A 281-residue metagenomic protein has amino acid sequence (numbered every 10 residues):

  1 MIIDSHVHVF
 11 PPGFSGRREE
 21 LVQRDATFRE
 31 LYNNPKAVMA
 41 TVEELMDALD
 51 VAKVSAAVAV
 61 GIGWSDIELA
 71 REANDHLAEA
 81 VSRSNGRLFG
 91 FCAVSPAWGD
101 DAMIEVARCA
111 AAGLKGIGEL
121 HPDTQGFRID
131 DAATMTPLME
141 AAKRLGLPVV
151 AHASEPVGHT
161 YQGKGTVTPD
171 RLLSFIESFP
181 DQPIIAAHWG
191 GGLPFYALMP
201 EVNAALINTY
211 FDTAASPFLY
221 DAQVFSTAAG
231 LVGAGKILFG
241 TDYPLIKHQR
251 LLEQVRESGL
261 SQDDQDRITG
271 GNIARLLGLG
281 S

Functional and structural regions predicted by a protein language model:
M1-H8, P12-A56, A107, L231-L238 (+1 more regions): Mid-to-C-terminal alpha-helical segments outside catalytic/metal-binding sites
H6, L49, A57, L77 (+10 more regions): Divalent metal-coordination and catalytic microenvironments
H8, I62, P122, S154-E155 (+2 more regions): Flexible loop residues that form catalytic and substrate-binding hotspots at small-molecule/glycan-binding clefts
V9-F10, E155, G191, L245: Short active-site segment of divalent metal-dependent hydrolases/proteases that encodes the spacing between
G13-E19, R71, M103-I104, Y161-K164 (+4 more regions): Short aromatic-enriched loop/helix-cap "lid" or pocket-rim segments at secondary-structure transitions that line
V38-A48, N74-A78, A102-I104, T168-L172 (+2 more regions): Alpha-helical scaffolding within the catalytic cores of extracellular/periplasmic polymer-degrading hydrolases
S55-V58, W64-V157, Y161, L219: Active-site gating/metal-coordination segments in enzymes
K115-G116, H121, R128-L238: Catalytic pocket-lining loop regions of alpha/beta-barrel enzymes, especially the amidohydrolase/enolase/GH5 lineages
